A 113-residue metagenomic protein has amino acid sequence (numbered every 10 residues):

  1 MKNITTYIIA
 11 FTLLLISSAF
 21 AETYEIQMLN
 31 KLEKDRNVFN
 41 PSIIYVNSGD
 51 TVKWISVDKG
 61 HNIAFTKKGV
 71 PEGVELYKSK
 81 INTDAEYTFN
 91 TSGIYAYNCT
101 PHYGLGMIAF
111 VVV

Functional and structural regions predicted by a protein language model:
K2-A10: Sec-dependent signal peptide recognition, specifically the positively charged N-region followed immediately by
I16-S18: N-terminal signal peptide c-region/cleavage motif recognized by signal peptidases
F20-V113: Extracytoplasmic copper-binding redox domains, predominantly the cupredoxin/blue-copper superfamily
